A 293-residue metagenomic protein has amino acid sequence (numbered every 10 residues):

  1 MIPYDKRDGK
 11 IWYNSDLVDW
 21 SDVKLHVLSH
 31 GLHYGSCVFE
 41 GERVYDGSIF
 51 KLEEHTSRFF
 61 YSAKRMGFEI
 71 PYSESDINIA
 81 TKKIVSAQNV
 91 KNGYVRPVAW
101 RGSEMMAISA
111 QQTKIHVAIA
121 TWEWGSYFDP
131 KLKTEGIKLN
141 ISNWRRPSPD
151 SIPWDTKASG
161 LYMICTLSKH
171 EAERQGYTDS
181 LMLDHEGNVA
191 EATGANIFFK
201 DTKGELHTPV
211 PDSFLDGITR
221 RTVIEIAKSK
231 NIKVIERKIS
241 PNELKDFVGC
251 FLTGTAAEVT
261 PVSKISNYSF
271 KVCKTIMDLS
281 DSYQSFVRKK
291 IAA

Functional and structural regions predicted by a protein language model:
M1-K83, I108-A293: Helix-start/capping segments and mature chain N-termini
N78-N92, R96-M105, W122: Short, acidic/charged, Gly/Pro-enriched secondary-structure junctions
